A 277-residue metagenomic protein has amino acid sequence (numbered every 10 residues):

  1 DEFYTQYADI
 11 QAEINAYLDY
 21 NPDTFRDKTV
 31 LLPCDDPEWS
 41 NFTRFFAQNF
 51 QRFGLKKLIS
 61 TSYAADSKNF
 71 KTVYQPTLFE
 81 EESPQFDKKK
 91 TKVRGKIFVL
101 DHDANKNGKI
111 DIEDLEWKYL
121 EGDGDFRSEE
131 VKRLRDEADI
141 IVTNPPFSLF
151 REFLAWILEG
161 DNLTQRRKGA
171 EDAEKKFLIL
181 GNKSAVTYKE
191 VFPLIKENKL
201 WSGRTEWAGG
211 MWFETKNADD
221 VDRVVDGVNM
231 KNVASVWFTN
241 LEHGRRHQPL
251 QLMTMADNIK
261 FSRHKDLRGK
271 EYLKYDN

Functional and structural regions predicted by a protein language model:
D1-V142, P146-D161, R167-N277: Class I S-adenosyl-L-methionine-dependent methyltransferase catalytic core
